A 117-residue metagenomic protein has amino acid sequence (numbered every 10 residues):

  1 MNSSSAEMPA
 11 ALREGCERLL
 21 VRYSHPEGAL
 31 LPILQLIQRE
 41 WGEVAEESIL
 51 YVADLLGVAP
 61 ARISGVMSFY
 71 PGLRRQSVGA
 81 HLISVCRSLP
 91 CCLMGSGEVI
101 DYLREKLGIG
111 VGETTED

Functional and structural regions predicted by a protein language model:
M1-D117: Signature of N-terminal electron-transfer/Fe-S-associated modules in redox systems
